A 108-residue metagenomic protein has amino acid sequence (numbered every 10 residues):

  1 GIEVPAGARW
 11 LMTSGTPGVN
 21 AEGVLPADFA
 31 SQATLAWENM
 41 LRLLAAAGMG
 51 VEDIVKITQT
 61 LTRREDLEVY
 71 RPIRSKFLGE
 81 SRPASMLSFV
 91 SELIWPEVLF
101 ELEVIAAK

Functional and structural regions predicted by a protein language model:
G1-K108: Short, polar/acidic, helix-capping and beta-turn segments at strand->helix junctions that line the mouths
